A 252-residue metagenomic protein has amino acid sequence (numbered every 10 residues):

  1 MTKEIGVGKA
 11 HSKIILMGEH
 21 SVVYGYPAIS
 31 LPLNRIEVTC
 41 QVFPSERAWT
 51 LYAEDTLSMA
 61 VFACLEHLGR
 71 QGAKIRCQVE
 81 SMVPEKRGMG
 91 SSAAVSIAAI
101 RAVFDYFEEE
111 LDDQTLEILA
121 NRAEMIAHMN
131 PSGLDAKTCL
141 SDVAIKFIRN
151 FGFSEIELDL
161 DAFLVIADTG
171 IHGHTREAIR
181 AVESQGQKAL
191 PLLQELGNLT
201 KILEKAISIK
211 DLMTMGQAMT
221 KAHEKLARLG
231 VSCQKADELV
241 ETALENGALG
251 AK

Functional and structural regions predicted by a protein language model:
T2-M17, S21-V23, S30-N34, T39-Q71 (+5 more regions): C-terminal nucleotide
K74-R76: Residues at or immediately flanking beta-strands
M89-L111: DPxDG-like acidic metal-binding loop motif
